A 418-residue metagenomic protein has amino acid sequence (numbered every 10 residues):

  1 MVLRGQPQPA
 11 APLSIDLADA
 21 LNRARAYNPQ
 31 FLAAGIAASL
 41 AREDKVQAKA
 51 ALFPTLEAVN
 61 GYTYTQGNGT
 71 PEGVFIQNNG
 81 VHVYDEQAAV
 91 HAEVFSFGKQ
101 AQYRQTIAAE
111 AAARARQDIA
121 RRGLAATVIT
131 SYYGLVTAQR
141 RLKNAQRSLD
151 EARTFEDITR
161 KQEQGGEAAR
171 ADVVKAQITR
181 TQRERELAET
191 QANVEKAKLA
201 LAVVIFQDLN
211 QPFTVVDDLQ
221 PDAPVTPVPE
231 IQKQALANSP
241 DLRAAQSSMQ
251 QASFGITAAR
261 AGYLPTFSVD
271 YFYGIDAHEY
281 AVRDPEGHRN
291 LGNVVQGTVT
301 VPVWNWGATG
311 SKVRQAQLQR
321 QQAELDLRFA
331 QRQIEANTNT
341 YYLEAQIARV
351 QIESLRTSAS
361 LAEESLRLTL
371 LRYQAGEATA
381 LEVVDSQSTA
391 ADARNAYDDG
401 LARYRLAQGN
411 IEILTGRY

Functional and structural regions predicted by a protein language model:
V2-G61, G67, V215-Q250, P302-V303 (+1 more regions): Bacterial Sec-pathway N-terminal export signals of envelope proteins
Q8-L13, V59-A92, V215-V228, T257 (+2 more regions): Small/polar, glycine/serine/threonine/aspartate-rich low-complexity segments that form flexible
I15, R121-L236, E344, A348 (+3 more regions): Periplasmic alpha-helical coiled-coil/stalk elements that build and connect Gram-negative outer-membrane
L21, Q87-A89, Y132, Q232 (+2 more regions): Membrane-embedded beta-strand positions in outer-membrane beta-barrel channels/transporters
L21-R25, A168, V173, Q207-F272 (+2 more regions): Amphipathic alpha-helical coiled-coil scaffold segments and their short linker/junction regions
A33-A48, A120, L124-K143, T154-E156 (+6 more regions): Amphipathic alpha-helical coiled-coil segments
G35, I107, R170-T179, A380-S388: Short, charged, amphipathic alpha-helical segments
L52, V94-F95, Y263, V303-N305: Outer-membrane beta-barrel strand-turn architecture
